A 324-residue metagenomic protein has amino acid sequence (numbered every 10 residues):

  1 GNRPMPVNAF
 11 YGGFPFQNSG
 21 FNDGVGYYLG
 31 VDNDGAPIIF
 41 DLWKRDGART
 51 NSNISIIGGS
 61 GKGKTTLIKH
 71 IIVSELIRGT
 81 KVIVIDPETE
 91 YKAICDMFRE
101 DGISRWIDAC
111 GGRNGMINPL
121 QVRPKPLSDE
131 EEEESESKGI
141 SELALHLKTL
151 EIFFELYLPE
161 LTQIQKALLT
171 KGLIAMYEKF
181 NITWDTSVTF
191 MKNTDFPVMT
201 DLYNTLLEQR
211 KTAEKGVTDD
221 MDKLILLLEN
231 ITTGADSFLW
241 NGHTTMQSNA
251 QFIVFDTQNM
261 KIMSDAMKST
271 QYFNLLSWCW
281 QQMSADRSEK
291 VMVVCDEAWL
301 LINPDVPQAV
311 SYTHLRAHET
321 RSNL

Functional and structural regions predicted by a protein language model:
N2-I38, K44, T89-I103, I107-Y312: P-loop NTPase motor domains
W43-N51: Phosphate-binding P-loop
I56: Hydrophobic anchor at the beta1->P-loop junction of P-loop NTPases
G61: Walker A (P-loop) phosphate-binding loop of P-loop NTPases
K64: Conserved lysine of the Walker
L67: Hydrophobic positions on the alpha1 helix immediately C-terminal to the Walker A/P-loop
T80-Y91: Short beta-strand-centered segment that lines the nucleotide-binding/catalytic pocket of NTP-utilizing
T313-T320: Conserved small/polar residues in nucleotide/adenosyl-binding loops
